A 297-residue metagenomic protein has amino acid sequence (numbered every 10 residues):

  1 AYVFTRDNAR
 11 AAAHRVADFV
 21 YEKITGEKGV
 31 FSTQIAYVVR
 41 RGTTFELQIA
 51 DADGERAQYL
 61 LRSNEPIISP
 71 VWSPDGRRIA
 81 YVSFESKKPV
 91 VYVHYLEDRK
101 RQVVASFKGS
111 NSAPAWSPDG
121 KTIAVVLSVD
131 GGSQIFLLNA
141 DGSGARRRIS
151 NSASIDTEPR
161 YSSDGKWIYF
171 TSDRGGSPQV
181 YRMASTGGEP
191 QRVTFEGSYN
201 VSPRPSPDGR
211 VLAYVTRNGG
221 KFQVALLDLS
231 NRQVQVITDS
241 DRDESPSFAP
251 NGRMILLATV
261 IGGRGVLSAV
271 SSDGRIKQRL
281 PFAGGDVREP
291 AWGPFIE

Functional and structural regions predicted by a protein language model:
A1-E297: Sequence signature of WD/YWTD-type beta-propeller architectures
